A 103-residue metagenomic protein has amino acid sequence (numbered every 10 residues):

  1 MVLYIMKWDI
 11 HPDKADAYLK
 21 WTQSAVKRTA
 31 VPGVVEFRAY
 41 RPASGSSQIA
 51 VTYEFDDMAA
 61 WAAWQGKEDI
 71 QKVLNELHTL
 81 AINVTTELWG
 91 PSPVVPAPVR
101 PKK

Functional and structural regions predicted by a protein language model:
M1-V2, D16, P32-V34: Short, flexible segments with low predicted structural confidence
V2-D9, R38-K67, K103: Short, well-ordered beta-strand segments in beta-rich or mixed alpha/beta enzyme and ligand-binding folds
D9-K20: Short, surface-exposed ligand-recognition loops at beta-strand->loop->(often short) alpha-helix junctions that present
K14-A15, A25-K27, A39-R41: Intrinsically disordered, low-complexity segments enriched in polar/charged residues with Gly/Pro, especially when
K14-D16, A59-W61, V94: Residue-level signal for secondary-structure boundary sites
K20, S24-E36, E54-L88: An amphipathic, aromatic/His-enriched active-site/gating alpha helix that lines ligand/cofactor pockets
V35-A50, V73-K103: Glycine-rich beta-strand-turn "strand-cap" elements at beta-sheet edges
